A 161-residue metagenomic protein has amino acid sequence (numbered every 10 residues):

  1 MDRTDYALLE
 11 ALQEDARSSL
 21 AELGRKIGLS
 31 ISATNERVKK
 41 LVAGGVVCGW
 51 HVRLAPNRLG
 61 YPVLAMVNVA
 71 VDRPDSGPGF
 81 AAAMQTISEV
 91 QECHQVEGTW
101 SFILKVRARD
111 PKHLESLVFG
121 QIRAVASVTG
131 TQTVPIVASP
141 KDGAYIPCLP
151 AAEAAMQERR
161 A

Functional and structural regions predicted by a protein language model:
M1-A161: A compositional/biophysical signature of low hydrophobicity enriched in polar/charged and small residues
